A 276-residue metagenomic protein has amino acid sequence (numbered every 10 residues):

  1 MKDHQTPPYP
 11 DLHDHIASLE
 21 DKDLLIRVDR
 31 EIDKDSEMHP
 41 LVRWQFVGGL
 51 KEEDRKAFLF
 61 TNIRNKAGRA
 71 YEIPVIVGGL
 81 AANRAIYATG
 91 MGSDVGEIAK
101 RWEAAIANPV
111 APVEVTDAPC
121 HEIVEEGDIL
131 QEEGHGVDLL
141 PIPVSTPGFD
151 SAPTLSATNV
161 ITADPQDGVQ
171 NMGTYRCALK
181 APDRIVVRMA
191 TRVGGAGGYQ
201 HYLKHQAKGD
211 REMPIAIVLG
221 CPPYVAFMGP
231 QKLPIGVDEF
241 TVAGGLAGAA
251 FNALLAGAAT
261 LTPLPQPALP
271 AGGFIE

Functional and structural regions predicted by a protein language model:
M1-E276: Extended, highly charged
